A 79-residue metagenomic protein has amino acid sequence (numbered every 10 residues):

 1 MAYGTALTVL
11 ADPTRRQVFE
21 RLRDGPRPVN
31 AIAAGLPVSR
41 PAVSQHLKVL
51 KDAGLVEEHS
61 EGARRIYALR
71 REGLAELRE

Functional and structural regions predicted by a protein language model:
A2-S39, R65-A75: N-terminal helix-turn-helix DNA-binding core of bacterial DNA-binding proteins
E20, A34, Q45, K51-D52: Alpha-helical residues within the helix-turn-helix
A42: Residues in the helix-turn-helix
K51-A68: Beta-hairpin "wing" of winged helix-turn-helix
R78-E79: Alpha-helical "hinge/linker" immediately C-terminal to small N-terminal DNA-binding modules
